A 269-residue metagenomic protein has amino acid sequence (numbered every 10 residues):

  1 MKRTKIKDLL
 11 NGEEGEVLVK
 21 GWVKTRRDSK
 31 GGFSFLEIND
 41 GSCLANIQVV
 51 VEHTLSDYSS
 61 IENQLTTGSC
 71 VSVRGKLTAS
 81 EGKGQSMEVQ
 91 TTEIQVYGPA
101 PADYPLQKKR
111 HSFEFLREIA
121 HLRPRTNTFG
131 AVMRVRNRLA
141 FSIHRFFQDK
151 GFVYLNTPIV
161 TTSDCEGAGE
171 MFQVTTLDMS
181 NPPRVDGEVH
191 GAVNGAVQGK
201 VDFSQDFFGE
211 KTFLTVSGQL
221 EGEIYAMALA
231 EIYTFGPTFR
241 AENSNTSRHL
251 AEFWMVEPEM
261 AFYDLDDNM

Functional and structural regions predicted by a protein language model:
M1-M269: Class II aminoacyl-tRNA synthetase catalytic cores and aaRS-like
